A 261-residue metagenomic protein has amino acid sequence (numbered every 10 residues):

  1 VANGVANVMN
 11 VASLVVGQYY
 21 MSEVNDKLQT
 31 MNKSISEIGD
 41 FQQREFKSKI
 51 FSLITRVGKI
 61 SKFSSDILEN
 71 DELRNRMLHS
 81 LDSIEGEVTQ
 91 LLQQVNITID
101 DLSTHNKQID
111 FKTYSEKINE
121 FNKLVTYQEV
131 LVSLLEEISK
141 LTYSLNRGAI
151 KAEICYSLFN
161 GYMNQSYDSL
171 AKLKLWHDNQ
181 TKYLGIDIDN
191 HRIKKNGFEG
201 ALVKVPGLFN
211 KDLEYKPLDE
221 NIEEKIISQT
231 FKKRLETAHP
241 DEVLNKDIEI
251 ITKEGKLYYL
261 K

Functional and structural regions predicted by a protein language model:
V1-N7: Membrane-penetrating hydrophobic segments
V8, A12-E23, D178-T181, G255-L260: Aromatic-enriched hydrophobic runs in primary sequence
N10, L14-N75: Amphipathic, membrane-active segments
R76-K261: Long, helix-rich, hydrophobic modules that act as membrane-proximal anchors or helical bundle/coiled-coil regulators
